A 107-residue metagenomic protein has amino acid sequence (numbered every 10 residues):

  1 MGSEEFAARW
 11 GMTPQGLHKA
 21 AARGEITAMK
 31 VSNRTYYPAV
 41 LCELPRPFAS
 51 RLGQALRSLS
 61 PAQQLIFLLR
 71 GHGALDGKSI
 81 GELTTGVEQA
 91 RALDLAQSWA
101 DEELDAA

Functional and structural regions predicted by a protein language model:
M1-A20: Polyanion-binding surface elements
G16, M29-K30, L65: A generic structural-conservation signal
K19, S32-N33, L68: Proline- and acidic/polar-enriched loop/turn elements at helix boundaries
R23-E25: The DNA-recognition helices of helix-turn-helix-type DNA-binding domains
T27-R51, A55: Short helix-start
F48-A107: Basic Lys/Arg-rich amphipathic helical interaction modules
